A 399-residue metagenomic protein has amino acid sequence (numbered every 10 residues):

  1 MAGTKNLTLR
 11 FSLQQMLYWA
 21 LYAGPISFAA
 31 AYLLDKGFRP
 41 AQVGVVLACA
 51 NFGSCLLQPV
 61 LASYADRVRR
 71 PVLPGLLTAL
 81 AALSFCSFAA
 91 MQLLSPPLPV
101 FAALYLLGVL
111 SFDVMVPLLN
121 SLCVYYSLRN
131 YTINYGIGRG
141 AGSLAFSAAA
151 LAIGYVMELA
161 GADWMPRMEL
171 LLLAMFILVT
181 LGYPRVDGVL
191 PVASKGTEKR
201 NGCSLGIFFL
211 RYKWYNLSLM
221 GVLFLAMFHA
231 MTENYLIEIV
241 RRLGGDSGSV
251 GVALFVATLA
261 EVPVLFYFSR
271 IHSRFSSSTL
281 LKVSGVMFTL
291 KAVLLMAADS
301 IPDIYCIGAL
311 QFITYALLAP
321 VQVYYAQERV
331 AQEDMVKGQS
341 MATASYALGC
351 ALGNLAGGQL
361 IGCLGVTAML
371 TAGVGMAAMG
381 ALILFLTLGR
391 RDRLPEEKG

Functional and structural regions predicted by a protein language model:
M1-K5, P184-L219: Juxtamembrane intracellular "pre-TM" segments in multi-pass secondary transporters
A2-N51, W214-G221, L225-A253: Helix-loop boundary and gating motifs at the non-cytosolic
M16, L98-V116, L223, D303-L317: Hydrophobic core of transmembrane alpha-helices in multi-pass small-molecule transporters, especially MFS/SLC-type
P40-A41, R129-A141, S247-G248, V330-A342: Loop-to-transmembrane helix entry/capping segments in MFS-fold secondary transporters and related SLC/MFSD carriers
L56-R70, M157, V264-S276, I361-G362: Helix-to-loop junctions at the C-terminal end of transmembrane segments in multipass secondary transporters
P74-A89, T279-L294, V374: Structural signature of the two symmetry-related core transmembrane helices
D113-L128, L317-V330: Intracellular juxtamembrane helix-capping segments at the cytosolic ends of symmetry-related transmembrane helices
M165-G182, M369-T387: Symmetry-related core transmembrane helices of the 12-TM Major Facilitator Superfamily/SLC fold
